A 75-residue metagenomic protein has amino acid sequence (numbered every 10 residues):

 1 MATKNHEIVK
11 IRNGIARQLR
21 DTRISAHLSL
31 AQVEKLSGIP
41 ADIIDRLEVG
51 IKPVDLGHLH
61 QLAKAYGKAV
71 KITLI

Functional and structural regions predicted by a protein language model:
M1-D21, V49, K64, A69: N-terminal flexible/basic segments that precede or flank functional cores
T3, S25-L28: Acidic, low-complexity intrinsically disordered segments
R17, H27-L28, V54: Residue-level signal for the short linker/turn that defines the boundary of a DNA-recognition helix
I24, K35, K64: Alpha-helical residues within the helix-turn-helix
H27-R46: Short alpha-helical DNA-recognition segment
I51-A63, K71: Short, basic-rich loop-to-helix N-cap that marks the start of a DNA-contacting helix
T73-I75: Short amphipathic recognition helices of helix-turn-helix/homeodomain-type DNA-binding modules
